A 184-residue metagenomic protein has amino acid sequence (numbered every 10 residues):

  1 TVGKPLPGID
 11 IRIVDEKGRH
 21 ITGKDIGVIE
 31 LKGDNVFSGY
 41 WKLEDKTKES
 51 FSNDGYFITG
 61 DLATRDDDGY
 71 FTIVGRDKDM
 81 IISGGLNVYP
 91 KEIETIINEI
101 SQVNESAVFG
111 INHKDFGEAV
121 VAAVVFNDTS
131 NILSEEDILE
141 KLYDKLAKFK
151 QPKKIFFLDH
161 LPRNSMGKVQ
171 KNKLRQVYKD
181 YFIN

Functional and structural regions predicted by a protein language model:
T1-Y70, D77-M80, E94: Conserved AMP-binding/adenylate-forming
I9, D54, V103-N104, F149 (+2 more regions): Secondary-structure boundary/capping positions in well-ordered alpha/beta enzyme cores
G33, S38-G39, L62-K150, H160 (+2 more regions): AMP-binding/adenylate-forming catalytic core of the ANL superfamily
I155-L158: General small-molecule cofactor/ligand-binding pocket signal
V177-N184: Acidic/polar alpha-helix N-cap and adjacent early helical turns within long charge-rich amphipathic helices/linkers
